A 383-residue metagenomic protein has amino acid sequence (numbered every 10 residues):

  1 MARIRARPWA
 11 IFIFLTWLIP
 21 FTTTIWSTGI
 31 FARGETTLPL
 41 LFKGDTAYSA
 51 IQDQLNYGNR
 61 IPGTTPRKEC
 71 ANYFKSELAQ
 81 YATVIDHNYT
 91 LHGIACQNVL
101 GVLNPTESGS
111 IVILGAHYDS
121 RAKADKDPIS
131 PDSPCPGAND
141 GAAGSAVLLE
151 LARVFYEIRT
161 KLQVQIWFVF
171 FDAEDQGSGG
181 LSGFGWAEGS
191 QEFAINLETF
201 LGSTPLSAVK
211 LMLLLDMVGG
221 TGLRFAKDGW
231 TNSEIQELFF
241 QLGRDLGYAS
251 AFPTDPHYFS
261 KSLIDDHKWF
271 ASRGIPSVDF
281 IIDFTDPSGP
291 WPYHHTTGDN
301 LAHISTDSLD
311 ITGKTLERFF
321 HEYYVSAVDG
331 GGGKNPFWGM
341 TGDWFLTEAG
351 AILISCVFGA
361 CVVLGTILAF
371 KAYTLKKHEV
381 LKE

Functional and structural regions predicted by a protein language model:
I4-T36: Hydrophobic secretory-pathway targeting helix
F21-T24, V357-L375: Alpha-helical transmembrane segments
W26-A71, S288-H303: N-terminal capping segment at the start of a domain
L40, S49-T106: A non-catalytic alpha/beta surface segment that caps or lines the substrate-entry region of metallo-dependent hydrolase
R60-P62, T90-I94, P105-S108, Y118-A122 (+4 more regions): Solvent-exposed loop/turn segments at secondary-structure junctions within structured extracellular/periplasmic domains
S133-E237: Acidic/histidine-rich catalytic neighborhood of metal-dependent amide-processing enzymes
L211, V218-W344, E348: Active-site-adjacent substrate-binding region of metalloamidase/peptidase-like peptide-processing proteins
T374-E383: Cytoplasmic C-terminal tails of single-pass
